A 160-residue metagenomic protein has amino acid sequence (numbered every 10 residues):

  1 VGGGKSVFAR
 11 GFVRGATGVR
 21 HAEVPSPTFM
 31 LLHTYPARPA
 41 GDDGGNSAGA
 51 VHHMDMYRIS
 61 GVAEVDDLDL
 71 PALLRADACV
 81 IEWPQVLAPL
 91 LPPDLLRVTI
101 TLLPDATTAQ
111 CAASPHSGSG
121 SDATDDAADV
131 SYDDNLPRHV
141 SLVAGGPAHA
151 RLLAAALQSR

Functional and structural regions predicted by a protein language model:
G3: ATP-binding Walker
S6-V19: A conserved segment at the C-terminal end of the G1
A9, T34, R38-P39, L96 (+1 more regions): Alpha-helix boundary/capping detector
V19, V24-T28, L32-W83: Conserved nucleotide-sensing/catalytic segment adjacent to the nucleotide-binding pocket in NTP-handling enzymes
A63-D66, P71-R160: Short phosphate-coordinating micro-motif centered on Lys-Gly-acidic
